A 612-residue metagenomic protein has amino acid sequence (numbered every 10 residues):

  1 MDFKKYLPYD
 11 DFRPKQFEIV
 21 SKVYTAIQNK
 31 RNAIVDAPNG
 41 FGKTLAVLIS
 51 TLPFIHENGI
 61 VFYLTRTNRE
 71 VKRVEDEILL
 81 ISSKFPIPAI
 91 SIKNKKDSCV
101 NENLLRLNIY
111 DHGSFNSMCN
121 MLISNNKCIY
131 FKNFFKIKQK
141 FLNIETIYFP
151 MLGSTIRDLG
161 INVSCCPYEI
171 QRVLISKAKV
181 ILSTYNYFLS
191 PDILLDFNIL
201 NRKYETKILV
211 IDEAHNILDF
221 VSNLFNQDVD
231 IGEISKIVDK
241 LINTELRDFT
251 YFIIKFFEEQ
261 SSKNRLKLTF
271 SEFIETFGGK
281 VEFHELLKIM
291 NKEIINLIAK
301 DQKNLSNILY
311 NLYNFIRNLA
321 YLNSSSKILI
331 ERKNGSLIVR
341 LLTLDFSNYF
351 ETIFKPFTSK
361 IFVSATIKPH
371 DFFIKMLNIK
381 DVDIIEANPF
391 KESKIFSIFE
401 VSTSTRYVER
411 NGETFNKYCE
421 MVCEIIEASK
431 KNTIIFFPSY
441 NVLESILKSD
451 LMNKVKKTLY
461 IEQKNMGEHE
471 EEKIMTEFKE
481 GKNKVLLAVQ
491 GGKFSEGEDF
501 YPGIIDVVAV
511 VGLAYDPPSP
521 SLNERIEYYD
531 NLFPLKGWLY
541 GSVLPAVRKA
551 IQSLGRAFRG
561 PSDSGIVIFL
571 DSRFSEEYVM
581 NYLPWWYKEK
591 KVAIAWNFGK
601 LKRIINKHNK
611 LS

Functional and structural regions predicted by a protein language model:
M1-V35: Conserved pre-motif I regulatory segment
D2-Y6, N58-I181, K292, G335 (+1 more regions): A substrate-engagement module of RecA-like helicase motors
N29-I49: Walker A/P-loop
V47, R69-K72, D76, G153 (+4 more regions): Signature of the SF2 helicase/ATPase Hel1-core->accessory helical subdomain module
I156-S176, I181, D192-I199, I289-S404 (+3 more regions): A contiguous, basic/glycine-rich beta-loop/short-helix subdomain that forms a polymer-engagement track
T352, T403-P438: Conserved interdomain hinge at the start of the Helicase C-terminal
S402-E413, E462-F574: Conserved RecA-like P-loop NTPase helicase motor core
P438-Q463: Conserved helicase motor "Helicase C" RecA-like lobe of SF1/SF2 P-loop NTPases
